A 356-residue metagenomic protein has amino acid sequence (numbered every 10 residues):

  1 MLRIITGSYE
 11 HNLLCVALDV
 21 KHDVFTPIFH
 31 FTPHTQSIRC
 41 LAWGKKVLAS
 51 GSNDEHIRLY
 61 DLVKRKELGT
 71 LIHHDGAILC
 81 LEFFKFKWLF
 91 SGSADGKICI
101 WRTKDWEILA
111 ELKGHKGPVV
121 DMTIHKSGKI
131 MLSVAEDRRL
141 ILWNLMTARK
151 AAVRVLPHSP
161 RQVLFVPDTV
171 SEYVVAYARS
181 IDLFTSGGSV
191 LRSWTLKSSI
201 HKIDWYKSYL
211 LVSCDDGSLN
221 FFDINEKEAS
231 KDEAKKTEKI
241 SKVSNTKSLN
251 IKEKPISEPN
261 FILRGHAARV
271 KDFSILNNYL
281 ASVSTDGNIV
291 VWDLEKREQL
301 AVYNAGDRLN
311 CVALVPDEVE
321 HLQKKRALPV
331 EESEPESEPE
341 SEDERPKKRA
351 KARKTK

Functional and structural regions predicted by a protein language model:
I4, L48, L89, M131 (+3 more regions): Hydrophobic beta-strand positions that form the internal "hydrophobic ladder" of WD40/Gbeta-like beta-propeller blades
G7-E10, G51-D54, G92-D95, V134-D137 (+3 more regions): Conserved strand-to-loop turn within each blade of WD40 beta-propeller repeats
N12, S37, S159, S198-H201 (+5 more regions): Terminal intrinsically disordered, low-complexity extensions flanking WD-repeat/beta-propeller proteins
V16, I57-Y60, L81, I98-W101 (+4 more regions): WD40-repeat beta-propellers
D19-K21, L62-R65, T103-W106, L145-A148 (+3 more regions): Short loop/turn segments that connect beta-strands within beta-propeller blades
F31-I38, L71-L79, L112-V119, R154-P160 (+3 more regions): WD40/WD-repeat beta-propeller blade N-cap
W43-K45, F84-F86, K126-S127, P167-T169 (+3 more regions): Residue-level detector of Asp-centered blade-edge/turn motifs that repeat once per structural unit in beta-propeller
